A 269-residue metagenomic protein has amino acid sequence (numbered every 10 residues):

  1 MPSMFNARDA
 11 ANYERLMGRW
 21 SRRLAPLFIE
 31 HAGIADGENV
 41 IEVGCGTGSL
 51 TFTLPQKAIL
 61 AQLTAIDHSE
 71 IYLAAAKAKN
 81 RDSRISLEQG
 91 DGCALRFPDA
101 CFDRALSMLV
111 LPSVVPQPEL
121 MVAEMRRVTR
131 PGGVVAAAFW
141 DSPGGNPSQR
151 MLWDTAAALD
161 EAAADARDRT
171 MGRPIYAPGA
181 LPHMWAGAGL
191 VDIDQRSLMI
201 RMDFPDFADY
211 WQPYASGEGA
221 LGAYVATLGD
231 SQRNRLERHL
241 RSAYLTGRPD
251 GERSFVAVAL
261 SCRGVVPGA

Functional and structural regions predicted by a protein language model:
P2, N6, T47-S49, G172-A269: Conserved Class I S-adenosyl-L-methionine
F5-R19: Class I SAM-dependent methyltransferase Rossmann-like catalytic core, especially the SAM/SAH-binding loop
R19-E38, T53: Conserved alpha-helix/loop element of class I SAM-dependent methyltransferases that forms part of the SAM/SAH-binding
N39-L95, L120: Class I SAM-dependent methyltransferase SAM/SAH-binding core
C93-A105: A short acidic, Gly/Pro-enriched loop at the edge of an enzyme's catalytic core that lines a small-molecule cofactor
S107-L111, A138: Residues lining the SAM
V114-E124: A short, conserved alpha-helix within the catalytic core of class I
R126, R130-P205, V258: Conserved catalytic/acceptor-binding region of the Class I
